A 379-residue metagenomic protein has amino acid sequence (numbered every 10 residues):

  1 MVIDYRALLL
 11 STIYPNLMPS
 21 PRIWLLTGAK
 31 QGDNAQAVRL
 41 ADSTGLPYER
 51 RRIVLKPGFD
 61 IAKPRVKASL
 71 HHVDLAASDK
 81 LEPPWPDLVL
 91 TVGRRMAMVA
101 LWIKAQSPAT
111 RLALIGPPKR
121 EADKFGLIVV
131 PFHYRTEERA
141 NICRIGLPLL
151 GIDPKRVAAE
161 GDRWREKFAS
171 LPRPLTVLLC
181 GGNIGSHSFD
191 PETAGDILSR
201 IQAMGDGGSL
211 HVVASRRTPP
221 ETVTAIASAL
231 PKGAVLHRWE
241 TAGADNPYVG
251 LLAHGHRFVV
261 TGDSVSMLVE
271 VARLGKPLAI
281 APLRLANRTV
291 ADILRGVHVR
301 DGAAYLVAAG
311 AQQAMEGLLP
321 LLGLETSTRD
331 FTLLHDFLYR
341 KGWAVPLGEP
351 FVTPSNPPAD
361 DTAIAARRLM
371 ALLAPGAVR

Functional and structural regions predicted by a protein language model:
R22, D87-L88, R111, L127 (+3 more regions): Structural motif
L25-R144: Active-site and donor-binding regions of nucleotide-sugar-utilizing enzymes
G28-K30, V249-A291: A donor-sugar binding/catalytic signature common to diverse glycosyltransferases and related nucleotide-sugar
I53-P84, R288-L333: Alpha-helical membrane-targeting segments
D123-D190, S355, A359: A nucleotide-sugar donor-handling region in carbohydrate enzymes
N183-A214: Conserved catalytic-core segment of nucleotide-activated headgroup transferases in glycan assembly
G207-A244: Catalytic donor nucleotide-activated moiety binding site of glycosyltransferases and closely related
R300-R379: Leloir-type glycosyltransferase catalytic cores
